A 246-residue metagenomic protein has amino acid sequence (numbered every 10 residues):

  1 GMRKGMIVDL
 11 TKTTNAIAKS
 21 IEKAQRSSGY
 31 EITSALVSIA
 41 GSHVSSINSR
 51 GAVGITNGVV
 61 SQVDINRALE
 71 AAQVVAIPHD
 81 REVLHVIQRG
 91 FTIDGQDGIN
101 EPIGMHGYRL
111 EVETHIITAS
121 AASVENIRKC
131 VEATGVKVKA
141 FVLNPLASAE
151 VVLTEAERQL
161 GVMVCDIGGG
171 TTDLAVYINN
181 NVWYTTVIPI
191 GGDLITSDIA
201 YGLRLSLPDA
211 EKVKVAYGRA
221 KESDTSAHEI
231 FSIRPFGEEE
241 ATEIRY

Functional and structural regions predicted by a protein language model:
G1-V164, N181-W183, L203-Y246: Nucleotide/phosphate-binding catalytic cleft detector across ATP-hydrolyzing and phosphate-transferring enzymes
L160-G202: Glycine-rich phosphate-binding loop of actin/hexokinase-like ATP-binding domains
